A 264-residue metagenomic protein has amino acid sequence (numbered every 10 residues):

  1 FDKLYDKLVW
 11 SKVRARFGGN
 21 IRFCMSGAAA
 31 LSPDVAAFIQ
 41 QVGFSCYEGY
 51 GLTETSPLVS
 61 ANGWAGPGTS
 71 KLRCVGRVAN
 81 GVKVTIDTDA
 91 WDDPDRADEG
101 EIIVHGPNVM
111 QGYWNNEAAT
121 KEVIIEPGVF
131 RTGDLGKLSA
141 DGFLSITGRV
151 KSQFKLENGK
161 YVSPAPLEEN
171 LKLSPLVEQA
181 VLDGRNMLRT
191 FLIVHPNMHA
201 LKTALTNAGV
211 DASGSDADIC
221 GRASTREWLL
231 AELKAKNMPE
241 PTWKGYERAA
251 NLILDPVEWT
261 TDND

Functional and structural regions predicted by a protein language model:
F1-R22, M198-E240, P256: Alpha-helical "lid/cap" subdomains adjacent to substrate-binding clefts that gate access and reposition the ligand
F1-S70, K83, A90, E178: Gly/Ser/Thr-rich phosphate-binding loop
A28, V84, G142, L171 (+1 more regions): Residue-level signal for inorganic ion chemistry
A29-A30, N108, H199: Alpha-helix/helix-capping structural signal
V78, V82-T85, A90-A97, E101-L156: Conserved ATP-binding/catalytic segment of the ANL
D87, G133-L135, A140, S174-A200 (+1 more regions): C-terminal boundary motif of the adenylate-forming
V109-M110, F143-K172, L201-A223, K244: Adenylate-forming
F154, Q179, D183, L188 (+1 more regions): Conserved C-terminal "lid"/linker of ANL adenylate-forming enzymes
